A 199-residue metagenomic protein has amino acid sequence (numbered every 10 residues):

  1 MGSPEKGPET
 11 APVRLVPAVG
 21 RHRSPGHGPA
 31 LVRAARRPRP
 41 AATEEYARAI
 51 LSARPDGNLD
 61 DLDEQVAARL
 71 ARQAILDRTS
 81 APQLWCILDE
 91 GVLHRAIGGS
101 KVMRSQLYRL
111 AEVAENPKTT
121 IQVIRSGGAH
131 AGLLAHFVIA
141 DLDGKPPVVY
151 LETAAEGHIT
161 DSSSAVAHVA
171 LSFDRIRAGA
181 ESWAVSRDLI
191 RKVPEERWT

Functional and structural regions predicted by a protein language model:
M1-H22: Short amphipathic recognition helices of helix-turn-helix/homeodomain-type DNA-binding modules
A18, S24-T199: Hydrophobic protein-protein interaction segments
